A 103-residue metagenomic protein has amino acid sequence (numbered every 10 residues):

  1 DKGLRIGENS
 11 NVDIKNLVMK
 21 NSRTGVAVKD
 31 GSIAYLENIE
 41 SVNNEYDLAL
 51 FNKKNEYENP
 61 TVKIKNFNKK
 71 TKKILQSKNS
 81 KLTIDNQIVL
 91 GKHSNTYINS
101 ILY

Functional and structural regions predicted by a protein language model:
D1-Y103: Extracellular beta-rich repeat passengers
